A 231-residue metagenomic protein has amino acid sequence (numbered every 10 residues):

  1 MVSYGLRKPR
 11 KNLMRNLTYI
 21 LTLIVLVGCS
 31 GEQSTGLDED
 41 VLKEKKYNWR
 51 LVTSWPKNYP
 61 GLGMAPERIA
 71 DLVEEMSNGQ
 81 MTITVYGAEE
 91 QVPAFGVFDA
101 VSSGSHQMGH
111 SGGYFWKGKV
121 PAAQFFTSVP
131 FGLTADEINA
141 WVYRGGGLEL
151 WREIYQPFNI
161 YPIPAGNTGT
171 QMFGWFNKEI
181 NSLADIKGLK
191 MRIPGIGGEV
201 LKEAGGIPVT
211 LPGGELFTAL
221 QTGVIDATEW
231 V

Functional and structural regions predicted by a protein language model:
M1-N48: Short, low-complexity disordered leader/linker segments with a strong preference for bacterial N-terminal type II
T35-D38, A70-E74, G112-P208, G213 (+1 more regions): Contiguous mixed-secondary-structure segments that line small-molecule binding/active-site clefts of soluble domains
R50-E67, A88-P93: Extracytoplasmic "Venus flytrap"
S54, A88, I196, G213-G214: An acidic- and aromatic-residue-enriched active-site/binding cleft used to recognize and process polar
Y59-T84, E199: Short, polar/charged alpha-helical segment
G79-M81, V97-S111, R192, G206-P208 (+1 more regions): Alpha-to-beta junction loops
I83-G87, T210: A structural preference for short, hydrophobic beta-strand core positions in alpha/beta folds
A94-F98, L216-A219: Short, hydrophobic alpha-helical packing/hinge segments within bilobed ligand-binding/sensory domains
